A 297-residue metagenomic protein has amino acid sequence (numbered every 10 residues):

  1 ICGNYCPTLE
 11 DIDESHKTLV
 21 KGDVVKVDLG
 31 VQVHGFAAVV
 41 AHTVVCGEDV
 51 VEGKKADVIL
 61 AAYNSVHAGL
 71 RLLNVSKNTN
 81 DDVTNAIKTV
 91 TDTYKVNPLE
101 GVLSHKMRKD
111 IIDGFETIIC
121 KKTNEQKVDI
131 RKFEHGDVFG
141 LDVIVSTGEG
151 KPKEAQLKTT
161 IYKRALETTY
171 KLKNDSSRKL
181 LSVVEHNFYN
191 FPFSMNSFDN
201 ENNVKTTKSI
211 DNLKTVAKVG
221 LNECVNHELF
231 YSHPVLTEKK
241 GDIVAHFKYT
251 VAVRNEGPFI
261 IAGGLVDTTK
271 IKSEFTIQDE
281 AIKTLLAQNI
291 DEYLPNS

Functional and structural regions predicted by a protein language model:
I1-S297: Active-site neighborhoods and metal-handling regions in enzymes and metal-associated proteins
